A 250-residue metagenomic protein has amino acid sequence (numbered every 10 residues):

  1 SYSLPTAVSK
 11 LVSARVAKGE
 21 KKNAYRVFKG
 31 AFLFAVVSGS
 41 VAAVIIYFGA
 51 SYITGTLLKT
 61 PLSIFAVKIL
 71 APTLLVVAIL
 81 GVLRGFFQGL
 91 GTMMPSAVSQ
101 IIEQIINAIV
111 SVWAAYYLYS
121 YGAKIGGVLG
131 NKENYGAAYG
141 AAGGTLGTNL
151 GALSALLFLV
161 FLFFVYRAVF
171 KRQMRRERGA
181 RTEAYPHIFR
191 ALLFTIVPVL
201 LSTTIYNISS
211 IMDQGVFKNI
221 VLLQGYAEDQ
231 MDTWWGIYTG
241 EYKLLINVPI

Functional and structural regions predicted by a protein language model:
Y2-A17, N247-I250: Helix-loop junctions and terminal segments of transmembrane helices in multi-pass membrane transport/translocation
K22-V37, I45, F189-L193, T239: Interfacial transmembrane-helix starts/ends
A35, L70, T145-T148, H187 (+4 more regions): Residue-level signature of transmembrane alpha-helical cores of multipass secondary-active transporters and flippases
V41-I64: Short membrane-interface helical motifs at transmembrane helix boundaries in multi-pass membrane transporters
T54-T56, L200-P249: Helix-terminus/linker motif at the lipid-water interface of multi-pass membrane proteins
V77-Q100: Membrane-interface junctions at transmembrane-helix termini in multi-pass inner-membrane proteins
S99-W113, Y121-A168: Hydrophobic alpha-helical transmembrane segments
I125-A142, V160-T203, M231: Interhelical loop/hinge segments that connect adjacent transmembrane helices in multipass membrane
